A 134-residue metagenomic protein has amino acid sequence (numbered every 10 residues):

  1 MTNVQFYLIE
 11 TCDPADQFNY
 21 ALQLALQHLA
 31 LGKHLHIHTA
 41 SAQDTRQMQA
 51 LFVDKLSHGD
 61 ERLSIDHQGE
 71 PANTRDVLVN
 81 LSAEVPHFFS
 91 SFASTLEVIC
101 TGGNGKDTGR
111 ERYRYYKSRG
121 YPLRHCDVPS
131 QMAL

Functional and structural regions predicted by a protein language model:
M1-Q17: Glycine-rich phosphate-binding "P-loop"
Q5-L8, H34-A40, L78-N80, E97-V98: Short hydrophobic beta-strand segments
F18-E61: Short, well-structured hydrophobic secondary-structure segments
H58-Q68, L123-M132: A generic structural motif
D60-C100: Mid-chain, well-packed structural core segment of small domains
S90-F92, D107-E111: A short secondary-structure junction signal
I99-G105, G109: Trafficking entry modules
R110, R114, S118-L134: Well-ordered alpha/beta subsegment
